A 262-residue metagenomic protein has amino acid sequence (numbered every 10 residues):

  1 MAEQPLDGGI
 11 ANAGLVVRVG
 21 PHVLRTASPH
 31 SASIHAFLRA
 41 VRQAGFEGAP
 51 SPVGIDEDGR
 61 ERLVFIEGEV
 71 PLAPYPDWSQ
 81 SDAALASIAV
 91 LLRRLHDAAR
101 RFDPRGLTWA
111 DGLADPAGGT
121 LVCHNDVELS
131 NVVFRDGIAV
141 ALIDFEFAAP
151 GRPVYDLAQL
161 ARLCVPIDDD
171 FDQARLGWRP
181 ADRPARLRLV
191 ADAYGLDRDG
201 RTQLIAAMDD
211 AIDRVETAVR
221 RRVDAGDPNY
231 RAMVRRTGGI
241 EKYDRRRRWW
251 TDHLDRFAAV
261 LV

Functional and structural regions predicted by a protein language model:
M1-N12, D252-V262: Actinobacteria-biased recognition of intrinsically disordered, low-complexity terminal regions
E3-H124, E128, R135-I138: ATP-binding pocket architecture of kinase catalytic cores
P74-W78, A149-G151, D169-A174: Short, polar/flexible loop-turn hinges at active-site or ligand-entry regions and domain interfaces
L91, R135, P153-D156, R183-R186 (+1 more regions): Amphipathic alpha-helical interface surfaces
G112, P116, L121, E128-D168: Catalytic activation segment of kinase domains across protein kinase-like and atypical kinase folds
L157-G195, A211-A225: Active-site activation/catalytic loop segments of kinase-like enzymes and analogous catalytic loops in related
L196-A206: Short, surface-exposed acidic
V215-V262: ATP/Mg2+ or Mg2+-diphosphate-binding catalytic cores that bind nucleotide phosphates or diphosphates via glycine-rich
